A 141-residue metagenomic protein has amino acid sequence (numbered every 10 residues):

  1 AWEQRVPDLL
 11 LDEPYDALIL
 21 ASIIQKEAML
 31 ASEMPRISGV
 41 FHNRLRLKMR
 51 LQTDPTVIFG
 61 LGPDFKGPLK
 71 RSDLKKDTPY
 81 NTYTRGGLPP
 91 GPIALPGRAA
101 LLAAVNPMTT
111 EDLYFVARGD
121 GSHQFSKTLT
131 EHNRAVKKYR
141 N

Functional and structural regions predicted by a protein language model:
A1-N141: Bacterial extracytoplasmic/cell-wall-associated proteins, especially those involved in peptidoglycan
